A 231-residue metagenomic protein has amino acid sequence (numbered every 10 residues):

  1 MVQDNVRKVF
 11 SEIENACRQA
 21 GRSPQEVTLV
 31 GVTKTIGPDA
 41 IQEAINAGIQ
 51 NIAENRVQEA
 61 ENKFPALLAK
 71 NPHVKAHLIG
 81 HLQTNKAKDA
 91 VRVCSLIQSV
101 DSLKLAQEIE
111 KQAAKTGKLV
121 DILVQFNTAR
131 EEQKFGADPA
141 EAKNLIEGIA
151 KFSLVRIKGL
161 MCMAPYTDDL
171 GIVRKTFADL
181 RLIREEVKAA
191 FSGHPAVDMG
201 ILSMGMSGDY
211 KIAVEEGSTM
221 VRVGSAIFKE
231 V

Functional and structural regions predicted by a protein language model:
M1-G208, V214-E216, F228: Conserved alpha/beta-domain cores
T219-M220: Divalent-metal-activated hydrolytic enzyme cores
